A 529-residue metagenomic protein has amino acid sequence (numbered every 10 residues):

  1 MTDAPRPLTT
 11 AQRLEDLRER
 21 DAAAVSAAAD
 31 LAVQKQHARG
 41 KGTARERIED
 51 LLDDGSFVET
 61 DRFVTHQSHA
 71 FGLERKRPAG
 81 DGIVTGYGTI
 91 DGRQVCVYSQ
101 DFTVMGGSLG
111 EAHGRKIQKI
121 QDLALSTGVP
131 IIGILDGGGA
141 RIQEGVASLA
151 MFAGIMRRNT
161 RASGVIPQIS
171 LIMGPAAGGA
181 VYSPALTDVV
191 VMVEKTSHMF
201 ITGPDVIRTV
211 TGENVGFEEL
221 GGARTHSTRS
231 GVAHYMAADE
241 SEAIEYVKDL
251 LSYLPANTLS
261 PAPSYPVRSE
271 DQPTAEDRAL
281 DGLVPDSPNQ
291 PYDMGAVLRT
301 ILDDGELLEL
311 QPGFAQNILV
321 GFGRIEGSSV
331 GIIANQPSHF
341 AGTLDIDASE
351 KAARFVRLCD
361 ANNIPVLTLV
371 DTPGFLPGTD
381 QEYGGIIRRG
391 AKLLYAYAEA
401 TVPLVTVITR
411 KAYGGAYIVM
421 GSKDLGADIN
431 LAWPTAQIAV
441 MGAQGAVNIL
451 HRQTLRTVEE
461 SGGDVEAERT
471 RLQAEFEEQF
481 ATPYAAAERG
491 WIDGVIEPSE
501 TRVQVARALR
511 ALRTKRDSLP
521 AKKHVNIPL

Functional and structural regions predicted by a protein language model:
M1-L529: Ligand-binding clefts of soluble mixed alpha/beta catalytic domains
